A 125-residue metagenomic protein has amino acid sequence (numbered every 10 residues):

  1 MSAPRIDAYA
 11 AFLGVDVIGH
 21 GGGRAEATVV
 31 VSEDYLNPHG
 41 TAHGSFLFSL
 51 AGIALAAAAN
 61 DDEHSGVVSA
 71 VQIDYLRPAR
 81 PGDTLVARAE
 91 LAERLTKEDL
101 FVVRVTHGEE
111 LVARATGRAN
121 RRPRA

Functional and structural regions predicted by a protein language model:
M1-A125: Terminal targeting signals and extreme-terminal segments of soluble enzymes
